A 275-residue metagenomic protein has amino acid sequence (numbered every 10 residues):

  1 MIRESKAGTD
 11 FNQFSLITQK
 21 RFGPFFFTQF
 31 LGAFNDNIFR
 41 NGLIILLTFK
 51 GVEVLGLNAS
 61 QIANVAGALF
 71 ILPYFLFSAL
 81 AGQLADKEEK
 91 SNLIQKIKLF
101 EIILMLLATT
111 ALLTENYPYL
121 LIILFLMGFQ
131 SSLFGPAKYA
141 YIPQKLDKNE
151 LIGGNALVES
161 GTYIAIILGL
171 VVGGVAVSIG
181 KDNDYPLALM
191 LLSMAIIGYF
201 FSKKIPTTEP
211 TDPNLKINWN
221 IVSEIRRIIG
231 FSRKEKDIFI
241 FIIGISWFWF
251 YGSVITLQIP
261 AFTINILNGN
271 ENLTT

Functional and structural regions predicted by a protein language model:
I2-G23, T208-I243: Juxtamembrane intracellular "pre-TM" segments in multi-pass secondary transporters
Q19, G56-L57, K87, L113-T114 (+3 more regions): Helix-loop interface residues and adjacent transmembrane-helix termini in multi-pass membrane transporters, primarily
G23-N41, A66-L104, Y119-S178, A195 (+2 more regions): Substrate-agnostic recognition of the 12-TM MFS/MFS-like secondary transporter fold
G42-E53, A108-T114, I167-L191, N265-I266: Transmembrane alpha-helix termini and helix-breaking/packing motifs in multi-pass membrane transporters
G42-S60, L257-T274: Short amphipathic helix-loop junctions that connect adjacent transmembrane helices in Major Facilitator Superfamily/SLC
A63, L93, G154, P186-M190 (+1 more regions): Alpha-helical transmembrane segments of multi-pass secondary-active solute transporters
L104-E115, I179-G180, F200-T208: Helix-loop junctions at the membrane-solvent interface of multi-pass transporters, primarily the C-terminal
A140-Q144, D184, A188-I217: Helix-loop junctions on the cytosolic side of multi-pass membrane transporters, especially the intracellular loop
